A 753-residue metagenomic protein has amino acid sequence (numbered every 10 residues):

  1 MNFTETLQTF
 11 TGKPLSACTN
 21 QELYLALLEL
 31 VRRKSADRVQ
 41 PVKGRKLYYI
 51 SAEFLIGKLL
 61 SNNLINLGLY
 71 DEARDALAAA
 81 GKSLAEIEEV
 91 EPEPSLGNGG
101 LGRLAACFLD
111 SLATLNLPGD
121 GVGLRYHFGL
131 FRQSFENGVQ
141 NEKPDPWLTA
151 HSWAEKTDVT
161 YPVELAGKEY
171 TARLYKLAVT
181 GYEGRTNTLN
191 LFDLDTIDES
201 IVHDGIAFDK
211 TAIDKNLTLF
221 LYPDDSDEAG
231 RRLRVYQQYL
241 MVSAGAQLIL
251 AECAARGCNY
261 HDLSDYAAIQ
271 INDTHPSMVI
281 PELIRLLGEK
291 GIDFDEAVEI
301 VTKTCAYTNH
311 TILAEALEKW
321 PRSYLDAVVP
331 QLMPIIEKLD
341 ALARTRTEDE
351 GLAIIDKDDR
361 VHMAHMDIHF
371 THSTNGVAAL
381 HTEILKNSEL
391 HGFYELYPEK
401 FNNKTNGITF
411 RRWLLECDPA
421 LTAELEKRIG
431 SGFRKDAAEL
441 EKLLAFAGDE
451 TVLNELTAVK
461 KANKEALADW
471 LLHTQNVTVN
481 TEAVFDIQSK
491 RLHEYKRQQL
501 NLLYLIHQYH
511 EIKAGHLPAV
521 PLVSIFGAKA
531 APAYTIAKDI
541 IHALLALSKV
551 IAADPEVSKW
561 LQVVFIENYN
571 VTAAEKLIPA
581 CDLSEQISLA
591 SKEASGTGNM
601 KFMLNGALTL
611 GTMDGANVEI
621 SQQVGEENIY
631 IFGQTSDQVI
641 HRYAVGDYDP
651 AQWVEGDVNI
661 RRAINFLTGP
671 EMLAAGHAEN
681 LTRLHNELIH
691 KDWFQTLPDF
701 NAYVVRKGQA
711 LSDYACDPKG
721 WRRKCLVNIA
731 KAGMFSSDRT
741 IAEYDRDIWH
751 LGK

Functional and structural regions predicted by a protein language model:
M1-K753: A conserved ligand/cofactor-binding region detector
